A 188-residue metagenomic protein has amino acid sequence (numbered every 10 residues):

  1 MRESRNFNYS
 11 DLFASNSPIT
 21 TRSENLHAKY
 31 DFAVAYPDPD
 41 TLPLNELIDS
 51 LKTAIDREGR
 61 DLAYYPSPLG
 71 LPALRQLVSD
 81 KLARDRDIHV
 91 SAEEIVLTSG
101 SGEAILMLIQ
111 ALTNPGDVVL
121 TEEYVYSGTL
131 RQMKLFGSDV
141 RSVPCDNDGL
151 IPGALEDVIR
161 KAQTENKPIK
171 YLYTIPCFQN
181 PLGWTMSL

Functional and structural regions predicted by a protein language model:
M1-D11: Long, contiguous juxta-domain segments that are non-catalytic but functionally important
E3, A35-L42, N180-M186: Short, exposed beta-strand "edge-strand" segments with a Pro/Gly-rich flavor and a Y/T-containing core
N6-N8, N16, N25, N45 (+4 more regions): Detector for Asparagine
D11-G100, M107: N-terminal small-domain helix-loop-helix segment of the aminotransferase-like
D61-L188: Conserved core of the PLP fold type I
